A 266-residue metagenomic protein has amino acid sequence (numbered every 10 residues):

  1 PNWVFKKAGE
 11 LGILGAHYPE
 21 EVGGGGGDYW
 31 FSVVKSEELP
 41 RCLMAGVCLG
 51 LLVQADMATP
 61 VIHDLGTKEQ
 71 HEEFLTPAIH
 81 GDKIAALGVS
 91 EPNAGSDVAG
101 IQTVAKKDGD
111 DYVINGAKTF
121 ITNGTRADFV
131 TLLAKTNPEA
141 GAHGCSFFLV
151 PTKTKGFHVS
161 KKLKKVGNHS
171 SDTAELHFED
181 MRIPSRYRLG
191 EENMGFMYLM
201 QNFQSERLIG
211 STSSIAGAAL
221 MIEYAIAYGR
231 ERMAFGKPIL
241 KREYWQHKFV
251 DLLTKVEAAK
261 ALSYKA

Functional and structural regions predicted by a protein language model:
N2, G9-D82, T122-F129, G141: Internal helix-loop-helix
G24-G27, S96, Y187-E192: Cytochrome P450 core scaffold surrounding the K-helix E-X-X-R motif and the conserved "meander" helix-loop region
G26-E38, D97-I101, P151, H177 (+1 more regions): Structural signature of FAD isoalloxazine-binding scaffolds in flavoprotein oxidoreductases
G81-V89, L133: A short, Trp-centered hydrophobic/proline-enriched beta-strand micro-motif
N93-S96, F120-N123, N137-E139, K164-D172: Short Gly/Pro-enriched turn/cap motifs at secondary-structure boundaries
T103-K106: A structural signal for short hydrophobic beta-strand segments in well-ordered beta-sheet cores
N115-S160: A short core secondary-structure module
T136, F147, F157-K260: Glycine-rich beta->alpha junctions and the first turn(s) of the following alpha-helix
